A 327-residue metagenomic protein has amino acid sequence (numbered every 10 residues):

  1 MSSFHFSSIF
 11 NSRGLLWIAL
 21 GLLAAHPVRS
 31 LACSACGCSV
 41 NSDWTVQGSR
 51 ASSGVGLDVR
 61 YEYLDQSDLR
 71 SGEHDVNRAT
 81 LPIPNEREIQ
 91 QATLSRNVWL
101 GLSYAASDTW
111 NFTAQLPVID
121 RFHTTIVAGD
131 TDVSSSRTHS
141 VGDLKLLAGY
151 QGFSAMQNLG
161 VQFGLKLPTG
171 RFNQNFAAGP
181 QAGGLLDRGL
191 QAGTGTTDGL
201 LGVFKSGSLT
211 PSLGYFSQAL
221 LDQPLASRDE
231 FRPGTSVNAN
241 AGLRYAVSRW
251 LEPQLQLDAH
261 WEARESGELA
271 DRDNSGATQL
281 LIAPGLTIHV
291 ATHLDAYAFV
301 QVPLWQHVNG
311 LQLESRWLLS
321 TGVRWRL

Functional and structural regions predicted by a protein language model:
H26-A79, M156, G160, T169-Q174 (+1 more regions): Outer-membrane beta-barrel biogenesis signature
W44, I83-E88, G129-S136, L186-Q191 (+3 more regions): Extracellular loop and loop/strand-boundary signature of outer-membrane beta-barrel proteins
Q47, V59-Y61, L100-Y104, A114 (+7 more regions): Residues on the lipid-exposed face of transmembrane beta-strands in outer-membrane beta-barrel proteins
A51-S53, L94-V98, T138-L144, Q157 (+4 more regions): Residues that define the transmembrane beta-barrel architecture of outer-membrane proteins
V55, W110-F112, L146, M156-L159 (+3 more regions): Repeated loop/turn-to-beta-strand initiation elements of outer-membrane beta-barrel proteins
L57-Y63, A114-V118, V161-L167, L213 (+4 more regions): Transmembrane beta-barrel strands of outer-membrane/channel proteins
R70-T80, S227-L327: Outer membrane beta-barrel transmembrane domains
V118-P233: Outer-membrane pore/translocation modules
